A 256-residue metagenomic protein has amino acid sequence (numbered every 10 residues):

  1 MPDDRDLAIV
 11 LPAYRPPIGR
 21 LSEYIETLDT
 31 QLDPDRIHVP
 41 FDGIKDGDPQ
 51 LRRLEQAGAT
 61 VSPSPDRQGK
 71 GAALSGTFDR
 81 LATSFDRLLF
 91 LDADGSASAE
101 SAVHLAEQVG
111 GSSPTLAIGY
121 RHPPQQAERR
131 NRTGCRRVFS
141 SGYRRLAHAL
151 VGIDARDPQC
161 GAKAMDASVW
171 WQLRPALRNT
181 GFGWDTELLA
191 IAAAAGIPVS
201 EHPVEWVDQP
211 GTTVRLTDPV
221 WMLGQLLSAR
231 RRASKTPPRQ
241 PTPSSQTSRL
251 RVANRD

Functional and structural regions predicted by a protein language model:
M1-D6, Q240-D256: Terminal disorder- and signal-encoded targeting elements
R5-L11, I25-L28, D35-P40: Hydrophobic targeting segments
R15-Q31, G47: Short, well-formed alpha-helical segments that are part of the catalytic scaffolds of diverse glycosyltransferases
F41-P49: A conserved acidic beta->alpha catalytic loop
A59-T60, D66, A72-G76, R80 (+1 more regions): Acceptor/aglycone-binding surface of glycosyltransferases and processive sugar-polymer synthases
A73-L74, N131-S234: Conserved catalytic loops of nucleotide-sugar-dependent glycosyltransferases that act on lipid-linked
F85-D86, S113-L116, I197: Short, high-confidence coil segments that cap the C-terminus of an alpha-helix and link into the following beta-strand
F85-S96: Short beta-strand-to-loop acidic/aromatic patch adjacent to the donor-nucleotide binding site
